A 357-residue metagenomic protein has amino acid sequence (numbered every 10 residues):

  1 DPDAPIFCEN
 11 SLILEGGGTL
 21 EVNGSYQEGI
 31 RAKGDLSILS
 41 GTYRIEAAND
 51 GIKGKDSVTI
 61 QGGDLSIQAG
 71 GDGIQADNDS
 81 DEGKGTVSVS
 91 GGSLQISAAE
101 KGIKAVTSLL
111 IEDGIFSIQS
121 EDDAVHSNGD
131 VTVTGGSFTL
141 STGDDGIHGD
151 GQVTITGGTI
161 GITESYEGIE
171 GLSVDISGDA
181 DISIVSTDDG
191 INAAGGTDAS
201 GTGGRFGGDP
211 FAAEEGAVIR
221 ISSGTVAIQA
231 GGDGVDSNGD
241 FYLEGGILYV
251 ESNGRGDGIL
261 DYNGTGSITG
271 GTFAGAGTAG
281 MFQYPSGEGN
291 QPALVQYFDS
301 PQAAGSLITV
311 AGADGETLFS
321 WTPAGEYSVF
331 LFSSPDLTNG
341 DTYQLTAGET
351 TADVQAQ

Functional and structural regions predicted by a protein language model:
D1-Q357: A composition-driven surface/loop motif
